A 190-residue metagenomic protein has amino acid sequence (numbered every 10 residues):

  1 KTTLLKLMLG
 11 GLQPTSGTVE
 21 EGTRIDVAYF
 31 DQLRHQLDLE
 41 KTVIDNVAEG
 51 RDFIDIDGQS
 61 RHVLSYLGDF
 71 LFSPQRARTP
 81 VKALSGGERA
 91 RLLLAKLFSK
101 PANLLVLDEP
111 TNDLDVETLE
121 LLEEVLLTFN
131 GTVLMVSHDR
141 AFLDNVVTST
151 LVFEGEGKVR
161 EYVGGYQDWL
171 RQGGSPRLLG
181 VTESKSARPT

Functional and structural regions predicted by a protein language model:
K1-T190: ABC ATP-binding cassette signature C-motif
